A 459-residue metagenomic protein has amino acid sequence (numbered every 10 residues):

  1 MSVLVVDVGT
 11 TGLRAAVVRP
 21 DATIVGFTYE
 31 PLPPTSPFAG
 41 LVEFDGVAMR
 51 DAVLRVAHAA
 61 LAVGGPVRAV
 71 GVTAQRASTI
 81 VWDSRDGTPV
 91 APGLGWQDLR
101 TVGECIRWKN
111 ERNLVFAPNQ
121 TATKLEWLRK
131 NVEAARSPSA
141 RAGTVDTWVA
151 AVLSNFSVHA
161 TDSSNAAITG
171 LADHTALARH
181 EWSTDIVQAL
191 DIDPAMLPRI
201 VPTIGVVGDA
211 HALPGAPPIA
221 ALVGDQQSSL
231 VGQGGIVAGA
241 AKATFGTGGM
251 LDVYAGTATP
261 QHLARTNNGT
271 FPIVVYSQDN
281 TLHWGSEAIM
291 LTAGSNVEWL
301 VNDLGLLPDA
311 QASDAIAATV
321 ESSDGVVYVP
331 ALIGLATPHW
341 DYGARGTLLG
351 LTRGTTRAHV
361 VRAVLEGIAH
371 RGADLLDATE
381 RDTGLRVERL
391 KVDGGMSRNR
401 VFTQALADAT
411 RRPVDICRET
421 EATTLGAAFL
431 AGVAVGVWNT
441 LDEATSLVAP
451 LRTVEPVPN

Functional and structural regions predicted by a protein language model:
M1-Y29, S36, R68-I106, A134 (+1 more regions): Glycine/Thr-rich phosphate-binding loops that ligate phosphate moieties of nucleotide and other phosphorylated ligands
V8-T10, R112-Q226, G285, V297 (+4 more regions): Gly/Ser/Thr-rich active-site cleft segment
V18-R19, I80-D83, L128-K130, A151-S154 (+3 more regions): Short beta-strand-to-turn element immediately C-terminal to the catalytic PLP-Schiff-base lysine in fold type I
G26-G65, I106, N113: N-terminal phosphate-binding loop and adjacent alpha-helix
F44, A69-A74, L94-Q97, V115-A122 (+8 more regions): Active-site nucleophile and cofactor-binding loops and adjacent substrate-binding regions of central metabolic enzymes
V53-R68, V132-R136, T184-P194, L375-E388: Phosphate/pyrophosphate-binding loops at sites that engage ATP/ADP/AMP, CoA/4′-phosphopantetheine, polyphosphate
K109-T123, P217-L222, A240-K242, V433-L447: A polyampholytic, Gly/Pro-enriched intrinsically disordered region
I168-T281, L291-N296, P308-I316, S322 (+4 more regions): ATP-dependent carbohydrate kinase catalytic cores
